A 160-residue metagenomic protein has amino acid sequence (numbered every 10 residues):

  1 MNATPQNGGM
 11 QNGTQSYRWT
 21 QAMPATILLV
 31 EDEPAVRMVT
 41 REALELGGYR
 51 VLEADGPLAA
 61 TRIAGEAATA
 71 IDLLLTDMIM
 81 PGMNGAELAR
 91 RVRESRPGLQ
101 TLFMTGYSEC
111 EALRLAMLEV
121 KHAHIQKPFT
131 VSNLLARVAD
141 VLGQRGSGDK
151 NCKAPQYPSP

Functional and structural regions predicted by a protein language model:
M1-L28, R41, L58, G65 (+5 more regions): Non-catalytic signal-transmission and effector/linker regions of two-component phosphorelay proteins
E31: Conserved acidic carboxylate
M38-L46: Charged docking surfaces used in two-component/phosphorelay signaling
E53-I63, G85: Helix N-cap/capping motif at the beta->alpha junctions
D77: Active-site residues of response regulator receiver
M80: Receiver (REC) domain active-site loop signature in two-component systems and cognate sites in sensor histidine kinases
K127: A Lys-centered signature of the CheY-like receiver
